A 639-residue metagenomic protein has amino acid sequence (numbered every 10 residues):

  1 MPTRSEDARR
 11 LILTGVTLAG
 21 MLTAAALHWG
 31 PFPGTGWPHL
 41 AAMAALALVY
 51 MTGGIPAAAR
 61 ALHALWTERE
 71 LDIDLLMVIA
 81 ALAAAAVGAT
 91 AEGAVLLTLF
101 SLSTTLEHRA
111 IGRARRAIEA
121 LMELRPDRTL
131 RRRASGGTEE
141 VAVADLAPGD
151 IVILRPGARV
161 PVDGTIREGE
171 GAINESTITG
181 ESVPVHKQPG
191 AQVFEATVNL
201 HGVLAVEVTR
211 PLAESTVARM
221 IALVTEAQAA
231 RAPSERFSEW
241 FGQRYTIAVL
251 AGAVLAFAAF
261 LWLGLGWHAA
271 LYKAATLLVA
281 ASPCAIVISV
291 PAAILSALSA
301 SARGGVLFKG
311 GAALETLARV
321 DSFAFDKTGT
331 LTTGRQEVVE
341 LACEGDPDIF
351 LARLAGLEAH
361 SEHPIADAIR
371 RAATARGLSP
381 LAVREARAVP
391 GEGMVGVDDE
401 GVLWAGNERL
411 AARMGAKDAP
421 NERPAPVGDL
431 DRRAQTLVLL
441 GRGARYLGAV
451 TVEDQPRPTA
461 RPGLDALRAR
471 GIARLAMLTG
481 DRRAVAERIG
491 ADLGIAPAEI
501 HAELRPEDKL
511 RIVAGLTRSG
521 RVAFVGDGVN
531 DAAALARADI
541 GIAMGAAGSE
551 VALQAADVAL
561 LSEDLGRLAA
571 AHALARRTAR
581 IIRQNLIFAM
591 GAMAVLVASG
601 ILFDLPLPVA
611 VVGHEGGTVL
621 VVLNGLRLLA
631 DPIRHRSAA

Functional and structural regions predicted by a protein language model:
M1-H39, L48, I111, A120 (+7 more regions): Flexible metal-binding regulatory segments at protein termini and peripheral loops
P2, A25, L46-R128, R132 (+6 more regions): Actuator/coupling domain of P-type ATPases
G15-A19, R236-G264, K273-S282, P291 (+1 more regions): Bilayer-spanning, highly hydrophobic alpha-helical transmembrane segments
A26-L27, P31-T35, A58-W66, I79-V87 (+6 more regions): Membrane-embedded alpha-helical bundles of multi-pass transporters
A61, A89, A110, T129 (+27 more regions): Residue-level signature of catalytic and energy-coupling elements of molecular machines, predominantly ATP/GTP-dependent
L62-L71, L106-E119, A292-G311, L626-A638: Juxtamembrane helix-loop transition segments at the membrane interface in multi-pass membrane proteins
A120-E214, A312-L354, V397-D398, A498 (+1 more regions): Conserved cytosolic catalytic loops of P-type ATPases
G311-N530, A536-I540, A573-R576, H635-A639: Cytosolic catalytic headpiece
